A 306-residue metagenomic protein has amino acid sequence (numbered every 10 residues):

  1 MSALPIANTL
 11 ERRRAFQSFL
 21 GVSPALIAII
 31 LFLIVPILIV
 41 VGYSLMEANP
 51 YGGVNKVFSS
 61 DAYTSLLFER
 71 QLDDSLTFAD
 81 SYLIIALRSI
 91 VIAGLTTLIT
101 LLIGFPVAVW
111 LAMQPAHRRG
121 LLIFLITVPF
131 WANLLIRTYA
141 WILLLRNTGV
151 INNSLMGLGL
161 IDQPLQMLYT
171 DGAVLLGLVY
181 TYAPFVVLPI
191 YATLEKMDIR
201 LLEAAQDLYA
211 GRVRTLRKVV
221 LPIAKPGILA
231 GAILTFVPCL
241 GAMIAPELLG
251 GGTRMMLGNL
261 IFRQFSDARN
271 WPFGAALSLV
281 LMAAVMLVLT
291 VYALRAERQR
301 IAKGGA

Functional and structural regions predicted by a protein language model:
M1-Y43, W110, G120-I126: N-terminal signal-anchor/first transmembrane alpha helix
S2-P5, T9, Y191-Q206, F273-A306: C-terminal transmembrane helix and the adjacent membrane-cytosol boundary/short C-terminal tail of inner/organellar
A3-R13, G94-T127, L201-L202, L294: Transmembrane-helix boundary motif in ABC transporter permease subunits
A7, E11, T138-V179, V213 (+1 more regions): Membrane-interfacial helix termini and adjacent extracytoplasmic/periplasmic loops of multi-pass transporters
R12-Q17, A48-Y51, A62-Q71, E247-L294: Interhelical loop and adjacent transmembrane-helix boundary motif in polytopic membrane transport permeases
P24-L33, F124, V128, Y180 (+2 more regions): Transmembrane alpha-helices
P36-D80, L144, T148, S154 (+2 more regions): Short membrane-interfacial helix/loop motifs at transmembrane-helix boundaries
T77-W110, V179: Transmembrane alpha-helix signature in integral membrane proteins
